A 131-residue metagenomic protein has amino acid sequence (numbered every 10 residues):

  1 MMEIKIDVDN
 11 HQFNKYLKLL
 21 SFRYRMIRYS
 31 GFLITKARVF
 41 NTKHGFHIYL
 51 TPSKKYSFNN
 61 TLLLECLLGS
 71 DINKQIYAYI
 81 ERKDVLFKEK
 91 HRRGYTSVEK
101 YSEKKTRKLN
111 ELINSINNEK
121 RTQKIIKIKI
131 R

Functional and structural regions predicted by a protein language model:
M1-H44, T51-L68, K74-R131: Signature for HUH/AEP ssDNA processing cores
